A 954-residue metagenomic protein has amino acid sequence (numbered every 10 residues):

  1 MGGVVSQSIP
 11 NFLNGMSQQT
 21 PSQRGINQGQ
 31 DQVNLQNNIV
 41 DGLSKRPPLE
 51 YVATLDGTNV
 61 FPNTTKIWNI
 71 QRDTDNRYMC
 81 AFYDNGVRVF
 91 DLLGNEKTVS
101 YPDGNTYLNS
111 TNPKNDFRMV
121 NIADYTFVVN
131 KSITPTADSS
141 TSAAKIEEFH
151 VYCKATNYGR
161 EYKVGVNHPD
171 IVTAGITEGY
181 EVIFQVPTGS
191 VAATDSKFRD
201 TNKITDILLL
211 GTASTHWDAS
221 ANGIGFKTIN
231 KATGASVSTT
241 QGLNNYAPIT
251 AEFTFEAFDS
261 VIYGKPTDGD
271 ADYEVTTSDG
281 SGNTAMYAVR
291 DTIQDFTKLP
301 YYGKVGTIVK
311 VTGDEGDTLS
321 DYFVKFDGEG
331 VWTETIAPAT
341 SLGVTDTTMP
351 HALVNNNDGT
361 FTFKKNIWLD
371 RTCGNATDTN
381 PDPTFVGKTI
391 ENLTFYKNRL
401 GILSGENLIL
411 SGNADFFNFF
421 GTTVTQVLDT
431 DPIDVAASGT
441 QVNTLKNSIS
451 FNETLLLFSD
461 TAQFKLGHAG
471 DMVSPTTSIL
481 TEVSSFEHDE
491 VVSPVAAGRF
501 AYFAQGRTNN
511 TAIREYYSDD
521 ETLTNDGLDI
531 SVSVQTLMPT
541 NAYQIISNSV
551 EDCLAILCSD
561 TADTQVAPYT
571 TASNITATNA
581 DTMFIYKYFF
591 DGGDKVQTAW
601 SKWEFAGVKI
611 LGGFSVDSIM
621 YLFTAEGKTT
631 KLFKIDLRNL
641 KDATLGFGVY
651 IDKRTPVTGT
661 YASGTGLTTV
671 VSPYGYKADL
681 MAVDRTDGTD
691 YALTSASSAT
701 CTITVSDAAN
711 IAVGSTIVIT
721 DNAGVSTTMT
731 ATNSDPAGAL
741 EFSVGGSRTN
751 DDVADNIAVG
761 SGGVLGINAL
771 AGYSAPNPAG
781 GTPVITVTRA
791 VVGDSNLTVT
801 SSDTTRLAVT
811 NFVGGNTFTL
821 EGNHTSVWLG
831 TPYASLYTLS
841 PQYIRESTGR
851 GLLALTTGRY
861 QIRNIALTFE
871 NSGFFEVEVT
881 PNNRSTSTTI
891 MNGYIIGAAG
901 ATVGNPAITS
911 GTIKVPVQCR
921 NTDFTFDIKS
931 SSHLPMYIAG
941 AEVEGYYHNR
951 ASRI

Functional and structural regions predicted by a protein language model:
M1-E96, D295-N392, Y396-T444, T508-N525 (+1 more regions): N-terminal beta-propeller domains
Q7-D73, T511-A692, T798, T810 (+1 more regions): Beta-sheet repeat architectures centered on beta-propellers
A53-N63, W368-N398, L403-S615: Beta-propeller and closely related beta-pinwheel folds
T64-T65, N76, F82-N130, E148-E274 (+7 more regions): Extended, beta-strand-rich, solvent-exposed assembly scaffolds of outer structural proteins
E96, Y246, M286, D317-L319 (+9 more regions): Tryptophan-centered short beta-strand motifs
A137-E147, G470-D489, Y833-G851: A short, polar beta-strand/turn micro-motif
K145, S260, S281-A352, W603-F623 (+2 more regions): Small/polar, repeat-rich beta-turn/loop motifs that tile beta-strand-dominated architectures
T267-T284, T333-D346, G359-I367, A790-T805 (+2 more regions): Surface-exposed interaction regions enriched in Ser/Thr/Asp/Glu that occur as long low-complexity tracts or repetitive
